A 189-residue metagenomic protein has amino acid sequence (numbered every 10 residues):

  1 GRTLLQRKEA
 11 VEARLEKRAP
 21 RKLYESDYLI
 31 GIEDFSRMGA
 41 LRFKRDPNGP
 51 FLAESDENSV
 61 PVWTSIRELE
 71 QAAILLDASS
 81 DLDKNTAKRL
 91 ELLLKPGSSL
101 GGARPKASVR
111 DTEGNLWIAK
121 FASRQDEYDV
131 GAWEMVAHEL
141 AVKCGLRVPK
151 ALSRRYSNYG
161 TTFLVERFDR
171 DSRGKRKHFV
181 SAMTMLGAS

Functional and structural regions predicted by a protein language model:
G1-S189: Phosphate/dinucleotide-binding and metal-coordinating scaffold of catalytic cores in nucleotide-dependent enzymes
